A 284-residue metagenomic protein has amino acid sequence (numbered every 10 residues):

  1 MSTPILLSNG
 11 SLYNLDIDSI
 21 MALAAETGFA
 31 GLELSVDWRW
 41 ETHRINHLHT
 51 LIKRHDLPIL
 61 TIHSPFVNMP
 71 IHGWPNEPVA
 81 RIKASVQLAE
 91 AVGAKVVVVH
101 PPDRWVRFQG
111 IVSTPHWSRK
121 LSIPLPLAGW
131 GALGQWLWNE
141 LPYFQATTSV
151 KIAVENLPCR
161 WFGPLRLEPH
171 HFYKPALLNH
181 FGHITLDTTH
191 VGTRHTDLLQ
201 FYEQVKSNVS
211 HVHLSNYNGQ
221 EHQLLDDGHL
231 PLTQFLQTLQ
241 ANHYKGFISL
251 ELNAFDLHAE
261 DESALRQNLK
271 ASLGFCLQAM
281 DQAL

Functional and structural regions predicted by a protein language model:
M1-K95, L127, F181-H183, R266 (+1 more regions): N-terminal pre-domain/capping segments
G10-L12, S35-R39, S64-V67, P102-R104 (+4 more regions): Active-site beta-loop-alpha junctions enriched in small/polar residues
A24, L32, A89, I152 (+5 more regions): Conserved, mostly hydrophobic/aromatic
F29, A91-A94, S149, V209 (+1 more regions): A structural motif
T42-H55, K83-G93, N139-Y143, D197-S207 (+1 more regions): Short amphipathic alpha-helices and their capping/turn segments at secondary-structure boundaries
I71-G73, P164-P175, F181, T185 (+3 more regions): Gly/Pro-rich active-site loop or hairpin
I71-H183: Active-site acidic/histidine proton-transfer and metal-coordination neighborhood in alpha/beta enzyme cores
G129-T148, Q240-L284: C-terminal appended segment following the main domain
